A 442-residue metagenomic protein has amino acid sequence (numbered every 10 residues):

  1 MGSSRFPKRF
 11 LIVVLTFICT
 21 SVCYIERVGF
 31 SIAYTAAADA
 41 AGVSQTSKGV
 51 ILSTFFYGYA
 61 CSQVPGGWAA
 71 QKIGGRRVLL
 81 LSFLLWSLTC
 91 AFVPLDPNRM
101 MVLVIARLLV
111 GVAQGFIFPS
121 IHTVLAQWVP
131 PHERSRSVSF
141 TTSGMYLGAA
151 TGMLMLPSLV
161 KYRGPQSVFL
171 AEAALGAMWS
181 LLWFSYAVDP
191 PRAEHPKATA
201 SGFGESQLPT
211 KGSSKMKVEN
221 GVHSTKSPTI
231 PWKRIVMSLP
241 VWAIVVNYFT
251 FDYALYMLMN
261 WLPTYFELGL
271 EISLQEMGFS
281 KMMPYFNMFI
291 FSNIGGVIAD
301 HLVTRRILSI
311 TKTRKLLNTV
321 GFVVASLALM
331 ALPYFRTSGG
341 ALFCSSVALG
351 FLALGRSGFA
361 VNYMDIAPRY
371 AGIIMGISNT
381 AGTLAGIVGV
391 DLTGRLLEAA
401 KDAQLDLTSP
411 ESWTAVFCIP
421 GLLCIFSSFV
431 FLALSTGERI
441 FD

Functional and structural regions predicted by a protein language model:
L11-Q45, L258-P263: Extracytoplasmic
V28, F56-V64, G115, A149-A150 (+3 more regions): Residue-level signature of mid-helix packing/kink "hotspots" within the transmembrane helices of 12-pass Major
F30-I32, S238-N293, L352-R356, A360 (+1 more regions): Extracytoplasmic gate region of multi-pass secondary transporters
L84-N98, V323-R336: C-terminal ends and interior cores of transmembrane alpha-helices in multi-pass membrane transporters/permeases
T89, M101-F116, A328, G339-R356: Hydrophobic core of transmembrane alpha-helices in multi-pass small-molecule transporters, especially MFS/SLC-type
A106-Y146: Cytoplasmic helix-loop-helix junction between adjacent transmembrane helices in 12-TM secondary transporters
T141-E194: Helix-loop-helix hairpin linking two adjacent transmembrane segments in secondary transporters
S167-S185, T414-A433: Symmetry-related core transmembrane helices of the 12-TM Major Facilitator Superfamily/SLC fold
